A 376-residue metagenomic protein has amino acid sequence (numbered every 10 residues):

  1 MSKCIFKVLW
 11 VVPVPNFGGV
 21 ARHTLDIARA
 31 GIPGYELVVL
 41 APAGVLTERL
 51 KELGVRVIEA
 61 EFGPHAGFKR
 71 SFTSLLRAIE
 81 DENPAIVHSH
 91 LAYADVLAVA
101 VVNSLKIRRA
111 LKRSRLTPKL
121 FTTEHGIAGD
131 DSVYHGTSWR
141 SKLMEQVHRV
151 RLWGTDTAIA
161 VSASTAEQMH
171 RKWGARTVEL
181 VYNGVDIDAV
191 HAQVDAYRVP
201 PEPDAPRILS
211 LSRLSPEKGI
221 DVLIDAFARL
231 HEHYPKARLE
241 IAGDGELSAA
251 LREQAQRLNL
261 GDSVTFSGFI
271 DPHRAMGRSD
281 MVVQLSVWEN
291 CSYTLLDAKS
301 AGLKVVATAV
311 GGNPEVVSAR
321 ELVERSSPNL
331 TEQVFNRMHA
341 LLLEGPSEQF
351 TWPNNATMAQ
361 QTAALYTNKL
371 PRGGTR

Functional and structural regions predicted by a protein language model:
W10-R70, L180, E246: N-terminal strand-loop element at the rim of the active site of nucleotide-sugar-dependent glycosyltransferases
G18-R29, P206-E232, E246-R252: A conserved mid-protein helix/loop that constitutes part of the nucleotide-sugar donor-binding site
K51-V55, A166-V185: Helix-loop-beta element that forms the nucleotide-linked donor phosphate-binding surface in glycosyltransferases
S89-L97, E124: Short His-centered aromatic/hydrophobic patch
R140-A158: Membrane-proximal helix-turn-helix segments that form the acceptor-binding/catalytic region of lipid-linked
L247-A250, G261-I270, A275: Active-site donor-binding acidic/aromatic loop of nucleotide-activated sugar and phosphosugar transferases involved
V287: Aromatic "clamp/platform" in nucleotide-sugar-dependent glycosyltransferases that forms part of the donor/acceptor
P314-A340: Change "using UDP/GDP/dTDP sugars" to "using nucleotide sugars
